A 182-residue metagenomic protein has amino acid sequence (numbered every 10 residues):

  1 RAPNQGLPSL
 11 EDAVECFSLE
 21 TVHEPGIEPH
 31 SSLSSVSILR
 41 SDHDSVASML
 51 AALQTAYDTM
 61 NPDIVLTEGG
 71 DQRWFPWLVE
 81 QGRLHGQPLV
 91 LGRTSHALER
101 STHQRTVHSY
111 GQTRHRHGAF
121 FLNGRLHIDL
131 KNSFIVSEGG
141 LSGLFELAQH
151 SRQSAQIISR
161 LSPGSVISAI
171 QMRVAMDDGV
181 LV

Functional and structural regions predicted by a protein language model:
R1-V182: DEDD superfamily 3′-5′ metal-dependent exonuclease/proofreading module
